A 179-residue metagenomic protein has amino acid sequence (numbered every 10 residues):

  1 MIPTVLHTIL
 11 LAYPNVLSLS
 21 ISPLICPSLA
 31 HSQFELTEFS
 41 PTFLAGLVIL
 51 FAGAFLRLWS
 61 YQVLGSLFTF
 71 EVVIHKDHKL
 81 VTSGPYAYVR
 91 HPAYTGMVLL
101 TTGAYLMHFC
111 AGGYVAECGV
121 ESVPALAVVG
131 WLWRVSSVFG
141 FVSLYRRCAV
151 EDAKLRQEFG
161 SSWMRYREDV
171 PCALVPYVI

Functional and structural regions predicted by a protein language model:
M1-S83, G96-I179: Membrane-anchoring alpha-helices and their flanking helix-loop junctions
Y88-T95: Histidine-centered phosphotransfer motif of kinases
